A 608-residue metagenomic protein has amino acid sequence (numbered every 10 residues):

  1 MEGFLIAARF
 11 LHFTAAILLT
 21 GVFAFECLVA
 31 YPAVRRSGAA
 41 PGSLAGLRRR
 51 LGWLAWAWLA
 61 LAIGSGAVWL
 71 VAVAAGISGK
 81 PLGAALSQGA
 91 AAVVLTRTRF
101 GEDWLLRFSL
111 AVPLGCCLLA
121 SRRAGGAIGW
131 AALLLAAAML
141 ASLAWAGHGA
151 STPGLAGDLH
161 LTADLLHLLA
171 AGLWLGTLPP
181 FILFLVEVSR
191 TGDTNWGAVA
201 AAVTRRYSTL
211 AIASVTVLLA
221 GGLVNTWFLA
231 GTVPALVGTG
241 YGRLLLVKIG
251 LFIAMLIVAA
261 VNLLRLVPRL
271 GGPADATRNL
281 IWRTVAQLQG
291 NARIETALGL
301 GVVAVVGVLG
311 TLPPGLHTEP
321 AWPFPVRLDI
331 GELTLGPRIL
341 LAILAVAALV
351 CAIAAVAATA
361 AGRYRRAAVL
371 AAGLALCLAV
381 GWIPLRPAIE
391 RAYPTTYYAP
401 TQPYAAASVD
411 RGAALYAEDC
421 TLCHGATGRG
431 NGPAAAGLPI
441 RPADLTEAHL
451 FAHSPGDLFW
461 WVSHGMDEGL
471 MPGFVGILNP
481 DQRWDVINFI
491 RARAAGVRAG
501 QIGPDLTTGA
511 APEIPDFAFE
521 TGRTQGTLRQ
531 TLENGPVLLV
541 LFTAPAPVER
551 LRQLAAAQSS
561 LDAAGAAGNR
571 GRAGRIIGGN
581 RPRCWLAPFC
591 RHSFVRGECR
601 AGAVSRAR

Functional and structural regions predicted by a protein language model:
M1-P384: Polytopic transmembrane helical bundles with strong interfacial aromatic enrichment
E295, L528-A555: Short active-site neighborhood of thiol/selenol oxidoreductases, capturing the structured segment around
A392-L415: Electrostatic cytochrome c docking/interface patches
A406-A407, A417-I440, G465-G473, R493-R498: Periplasmic/extracellular electron-transfer cofactor-ligation site, primarily the c-type cytochrome heme-c attachment
G430-A434, A546-L561: Typically the conserved alpha-helix immediately C-terminal to a functionally engaged Cys/Sec in thioredoxin-like
G437-A495: Extracytoplasmic electron-transfer domains, predominantly the class I c-type cytochrome c fold
N488-A518: N-proximal helix/coil linker or "cap" segments that precede and/or mark the start of modular domains
G568-G571, G579-A607: Short, internal strand/loop/helix patches that form the active-site neighborhood or redox-interaction surface
